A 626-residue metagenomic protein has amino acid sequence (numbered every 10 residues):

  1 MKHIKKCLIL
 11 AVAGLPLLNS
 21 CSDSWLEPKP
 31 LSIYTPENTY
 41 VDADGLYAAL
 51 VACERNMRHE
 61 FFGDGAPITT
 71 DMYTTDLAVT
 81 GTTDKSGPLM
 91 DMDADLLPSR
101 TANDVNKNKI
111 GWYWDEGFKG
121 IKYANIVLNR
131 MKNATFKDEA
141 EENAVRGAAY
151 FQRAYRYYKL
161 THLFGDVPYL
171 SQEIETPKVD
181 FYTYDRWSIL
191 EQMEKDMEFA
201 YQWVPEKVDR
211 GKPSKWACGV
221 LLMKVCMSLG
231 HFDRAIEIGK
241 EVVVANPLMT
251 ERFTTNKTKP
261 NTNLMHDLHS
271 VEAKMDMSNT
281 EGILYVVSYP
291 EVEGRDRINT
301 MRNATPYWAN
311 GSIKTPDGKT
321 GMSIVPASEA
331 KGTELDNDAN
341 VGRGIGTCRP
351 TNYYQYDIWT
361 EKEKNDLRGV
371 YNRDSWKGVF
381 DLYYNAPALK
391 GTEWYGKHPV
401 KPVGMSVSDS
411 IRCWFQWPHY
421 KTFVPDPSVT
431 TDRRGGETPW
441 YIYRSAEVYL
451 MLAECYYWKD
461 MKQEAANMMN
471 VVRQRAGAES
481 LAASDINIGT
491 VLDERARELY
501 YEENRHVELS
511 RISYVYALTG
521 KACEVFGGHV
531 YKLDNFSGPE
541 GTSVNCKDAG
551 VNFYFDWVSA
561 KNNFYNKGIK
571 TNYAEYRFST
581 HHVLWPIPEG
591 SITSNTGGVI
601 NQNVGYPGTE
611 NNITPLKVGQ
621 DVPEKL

Functional and structural regions predicted by a protein language model:
H3, P16-V41, A154, M193 (+2 more regions): Bacterial Sec-dependent N-terminal signal peptides
C21, G117-G120, Q192, T258-P326 (+4 more regions): Long, intrinsically disordered, low-complexity segments
S22-G87, W216, C226-Y395: An aromatic- and glycine-enriched ligand-binding surface/loop that stacks and positions planar moieties
T35, D42-F61, D84-L163, D180 (+3 more regions): Conserved, well-structured interaction surfaces
T101, C348-N470: C-terminal substrate/ligand-recognition segments
